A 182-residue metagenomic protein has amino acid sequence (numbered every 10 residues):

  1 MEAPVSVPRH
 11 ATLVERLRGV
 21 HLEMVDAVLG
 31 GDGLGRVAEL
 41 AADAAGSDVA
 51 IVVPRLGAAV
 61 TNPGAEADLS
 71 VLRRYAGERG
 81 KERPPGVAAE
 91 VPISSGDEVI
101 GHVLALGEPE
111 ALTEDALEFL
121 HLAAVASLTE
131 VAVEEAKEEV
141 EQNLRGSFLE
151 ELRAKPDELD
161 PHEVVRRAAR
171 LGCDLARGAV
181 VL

Functional and structural regions predicted by a protein language model:
M1-L182: Hydrophobic, helix-rich cores of sensory/ligand-binding and other regulatory modules that couple small-molecule
